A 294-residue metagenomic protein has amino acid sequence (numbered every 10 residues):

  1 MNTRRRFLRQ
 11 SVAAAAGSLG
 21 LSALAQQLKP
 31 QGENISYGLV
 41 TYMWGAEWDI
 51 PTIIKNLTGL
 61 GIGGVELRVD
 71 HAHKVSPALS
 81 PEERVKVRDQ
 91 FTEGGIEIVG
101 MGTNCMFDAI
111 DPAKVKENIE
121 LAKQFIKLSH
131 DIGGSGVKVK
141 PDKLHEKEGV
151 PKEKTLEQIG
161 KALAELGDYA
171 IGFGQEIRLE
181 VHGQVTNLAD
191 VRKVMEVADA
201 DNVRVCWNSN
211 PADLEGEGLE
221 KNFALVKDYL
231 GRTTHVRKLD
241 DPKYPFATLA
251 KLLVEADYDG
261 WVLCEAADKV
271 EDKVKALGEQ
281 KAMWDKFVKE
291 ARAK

Functional and structural regions predicted by a protein language model:
N2-G38, G45-G63, N187-K294: Histidine-acidic metal/acid-base catalytic patches
S11-G20, Q27-Q31, P51, N56 (+4 more regions): Active-site acidic/histidine proton-transfer and metal-coordination neighborhood in alpha/beta enzyme cores
M43, S76-P77, V115, L156 (+2 more regions): A generic secondary-structure micro-motif detector that highlights 1-2 residue hydrophobic/ambivalent hotspots embedded
M43-G45, V69-H71, C105-F107, P141-H145 (+4 more regions): Active-site-proximal loop/turn and secondary-structure-junction residues that shape catalytic pockets, frequently
L60-H73, I177: Extended hydrophobic secondary-structure segments
E66, G100-G102, K138, R178 (+2 more regions): Conserved beta-strand positions in the central sheet of alpha/beta enzyme cores
R68-R88, D142-K147: Glycine-rich, proline-tolerant flexible connector loops at the mouths of alpha/beta enzymes
S76-R84, D111-V115, V274: Metal-dependent catalytic neighborhoods of phosphoester/phosphodiester hydrolases
